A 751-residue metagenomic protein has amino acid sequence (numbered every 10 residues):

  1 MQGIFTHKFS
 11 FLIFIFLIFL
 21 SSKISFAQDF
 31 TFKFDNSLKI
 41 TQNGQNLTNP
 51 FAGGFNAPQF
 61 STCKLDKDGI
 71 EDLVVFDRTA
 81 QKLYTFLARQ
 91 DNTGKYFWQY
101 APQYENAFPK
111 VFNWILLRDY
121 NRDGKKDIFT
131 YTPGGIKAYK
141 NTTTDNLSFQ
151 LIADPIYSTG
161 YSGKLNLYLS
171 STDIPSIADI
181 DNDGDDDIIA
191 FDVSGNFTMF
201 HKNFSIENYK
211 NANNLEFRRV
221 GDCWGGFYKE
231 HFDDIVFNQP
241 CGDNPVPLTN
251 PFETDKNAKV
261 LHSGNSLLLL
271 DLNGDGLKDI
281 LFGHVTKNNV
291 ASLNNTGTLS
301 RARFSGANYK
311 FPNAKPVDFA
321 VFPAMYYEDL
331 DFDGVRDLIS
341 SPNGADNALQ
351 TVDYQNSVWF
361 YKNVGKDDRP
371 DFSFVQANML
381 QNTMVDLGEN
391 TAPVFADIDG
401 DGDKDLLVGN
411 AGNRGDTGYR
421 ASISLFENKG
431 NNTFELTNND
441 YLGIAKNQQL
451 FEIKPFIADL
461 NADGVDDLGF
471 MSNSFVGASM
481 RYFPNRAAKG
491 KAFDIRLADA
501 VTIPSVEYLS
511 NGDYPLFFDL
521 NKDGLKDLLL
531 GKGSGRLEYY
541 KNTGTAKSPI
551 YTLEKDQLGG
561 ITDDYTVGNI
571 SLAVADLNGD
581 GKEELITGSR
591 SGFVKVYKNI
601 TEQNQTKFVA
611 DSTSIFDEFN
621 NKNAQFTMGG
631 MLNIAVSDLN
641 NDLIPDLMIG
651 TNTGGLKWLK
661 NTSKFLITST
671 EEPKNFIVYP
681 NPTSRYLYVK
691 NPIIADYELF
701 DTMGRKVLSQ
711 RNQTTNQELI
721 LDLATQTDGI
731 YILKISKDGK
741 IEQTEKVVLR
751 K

Functional and structural regions predicted by a protein language model:
M1-T31, T668-T670, N681, L708 (+2 more regions): Bacterial Sec-dependent N-terminal signal peptides
F5, S10, Q59, R414 (+3 more regions): Intrinsic structural disorder/low-complexity segments
L12-I13, K547, G739: Intrinsically disordered, low-complexity segments enriched in polar/charged small residues
L17, S22, M631-N633, D728: Intrinsic disorder/low-complexity segments in short proteins, especially the signal peptide and propeptide regions
A27, E671-Y679, T683-K751: C-terminal outer-membrane/trafficking sorting elements
Q28-I667, K751: Beta-propeller-forming repeat regions
